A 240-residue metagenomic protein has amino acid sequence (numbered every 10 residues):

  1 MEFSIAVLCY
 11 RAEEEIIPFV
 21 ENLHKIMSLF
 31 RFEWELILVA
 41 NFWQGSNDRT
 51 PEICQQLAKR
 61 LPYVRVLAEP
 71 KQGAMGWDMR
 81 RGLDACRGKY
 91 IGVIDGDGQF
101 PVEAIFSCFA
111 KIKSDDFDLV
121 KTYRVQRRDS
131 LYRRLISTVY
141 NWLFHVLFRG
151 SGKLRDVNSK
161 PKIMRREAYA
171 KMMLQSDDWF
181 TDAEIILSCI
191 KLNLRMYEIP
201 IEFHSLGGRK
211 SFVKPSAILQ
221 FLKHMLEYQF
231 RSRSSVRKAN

Functional and structural regions predicted by a protein language model:
M1-F3, L8, N22-L29, S151 (+1 more regions): Hydrophobic helical membrane-anchoring modules
V7-E21, F42-G45: Active-site beta-to-alpha loop of glycosyltransferases that engages the nucleotide-sugar donor
V20, H24, Q55, L83 (+2 more regions): A structural alpha-helix within SAM-dependent methyltransferase catalytic domains
L23-L67: Acidic donor-binding segment of Leloir-type glycosyltransferases
W43, G73, G98-F100: Acidic metal-phosphate-binding loop of nucleotide-sugar-dependent transferases
Y63, L67-A85, Y90, V102-W179 (+3 more regions): Acceptor/aglycone-binding surface of glycosyltransferases and processive sugar-polymer synthases
